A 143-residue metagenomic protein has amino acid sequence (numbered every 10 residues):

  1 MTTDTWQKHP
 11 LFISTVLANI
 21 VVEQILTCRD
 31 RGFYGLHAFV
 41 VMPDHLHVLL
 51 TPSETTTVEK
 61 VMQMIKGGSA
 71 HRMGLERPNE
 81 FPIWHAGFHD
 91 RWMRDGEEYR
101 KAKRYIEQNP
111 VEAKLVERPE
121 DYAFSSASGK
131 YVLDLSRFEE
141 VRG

Functional and structural regions predicted by a protein language model:
M1-G143: Short catalytic/metal-binding and nucleic-acid-binding patches
